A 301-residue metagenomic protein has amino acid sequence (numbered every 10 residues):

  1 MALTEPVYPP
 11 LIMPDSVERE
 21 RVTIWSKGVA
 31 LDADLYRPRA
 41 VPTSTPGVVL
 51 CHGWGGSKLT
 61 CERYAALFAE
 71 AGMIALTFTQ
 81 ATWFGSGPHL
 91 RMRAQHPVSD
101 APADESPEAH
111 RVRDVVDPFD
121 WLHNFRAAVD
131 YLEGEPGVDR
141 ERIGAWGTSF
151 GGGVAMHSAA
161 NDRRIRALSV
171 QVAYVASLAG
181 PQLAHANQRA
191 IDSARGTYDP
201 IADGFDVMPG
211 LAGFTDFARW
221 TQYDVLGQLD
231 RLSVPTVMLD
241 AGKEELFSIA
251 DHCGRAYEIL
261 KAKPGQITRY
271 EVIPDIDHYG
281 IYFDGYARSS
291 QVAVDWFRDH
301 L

Functional and structural regions predicted by a protein language model:
A2-T43: N-terminal cap/lid segment of alpha/beta-hydrolase-fold proteins
T45, L50-G56: Active-site glycine-rich loops that stabilize anionic/oxyanionic intermediates across multiple enzyme folds
W54-L67, Q80, A250-H252: The serine-hydrolase catalytic nucleophile loop
A65-L90, A94-E105: Conserved alpha/beta-hydrolase
H96-P136: Alpha/beta-hydrolase active-site loop
H123-S193, P209, W220: Primarily recognizes the serine-hydrolase "nucleophile elbow" in alpha/beta-hydrolase and SGNH/GDSL folds
F205-I276: Serine-hydrolase catalytic core
I276-A287: Catalytic histidine-centered segment of alpha/beta-hydrolase-like enzymes
